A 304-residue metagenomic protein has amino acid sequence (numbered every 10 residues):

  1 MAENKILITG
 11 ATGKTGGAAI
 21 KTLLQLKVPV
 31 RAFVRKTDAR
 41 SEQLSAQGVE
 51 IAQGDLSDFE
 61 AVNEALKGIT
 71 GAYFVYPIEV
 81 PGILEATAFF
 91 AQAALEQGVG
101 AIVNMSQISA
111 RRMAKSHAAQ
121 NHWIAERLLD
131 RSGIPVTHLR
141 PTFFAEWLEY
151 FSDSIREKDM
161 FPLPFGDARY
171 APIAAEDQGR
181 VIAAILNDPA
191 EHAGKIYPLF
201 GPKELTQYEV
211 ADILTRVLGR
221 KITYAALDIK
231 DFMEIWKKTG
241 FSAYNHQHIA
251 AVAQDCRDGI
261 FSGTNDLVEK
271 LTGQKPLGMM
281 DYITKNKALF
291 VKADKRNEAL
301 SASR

Functional and structural regions predicted by a protein language model:
A2-Q43, S57-E60, E64-K67, I78-A88 (+6 more regions): Oxidoreductase cofactor-interface core, primarily capturing Rossmann-like NAD(P)-dependent enzymes
A46-Q47: N-terminal glycine-/serine-/threonine-rich beta1-alpha1-beta2 phosphate-ribose binding loop of Rossmann-like
E50-Q53: Conserved SAM-binding strand-loop segment of SAM-dependent methyltransferases
V75: Conserved beta-strand segments of the P-loop GTPase G domain that flank and frequently precede/overlap
K230-R304: A hydrophobic C-terminal alpha-helical subdomain
